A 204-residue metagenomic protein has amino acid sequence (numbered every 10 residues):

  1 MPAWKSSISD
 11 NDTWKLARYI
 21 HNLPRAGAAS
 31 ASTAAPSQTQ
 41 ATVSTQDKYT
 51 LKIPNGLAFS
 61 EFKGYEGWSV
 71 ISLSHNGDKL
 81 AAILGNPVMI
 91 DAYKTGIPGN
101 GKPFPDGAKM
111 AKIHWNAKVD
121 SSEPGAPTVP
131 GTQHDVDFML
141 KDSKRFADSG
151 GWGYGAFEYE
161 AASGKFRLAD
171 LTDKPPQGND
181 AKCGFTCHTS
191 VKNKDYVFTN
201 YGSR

Functional and structural regions predicted by a protein language model:
P2-R18, L23-G27, S32-A35, F62-G64 (+2 more regions): Sequence context surrounding c-type heme c attachment/ligation sites in exported
Q40-D106: N-terminal secretory signal peptides
